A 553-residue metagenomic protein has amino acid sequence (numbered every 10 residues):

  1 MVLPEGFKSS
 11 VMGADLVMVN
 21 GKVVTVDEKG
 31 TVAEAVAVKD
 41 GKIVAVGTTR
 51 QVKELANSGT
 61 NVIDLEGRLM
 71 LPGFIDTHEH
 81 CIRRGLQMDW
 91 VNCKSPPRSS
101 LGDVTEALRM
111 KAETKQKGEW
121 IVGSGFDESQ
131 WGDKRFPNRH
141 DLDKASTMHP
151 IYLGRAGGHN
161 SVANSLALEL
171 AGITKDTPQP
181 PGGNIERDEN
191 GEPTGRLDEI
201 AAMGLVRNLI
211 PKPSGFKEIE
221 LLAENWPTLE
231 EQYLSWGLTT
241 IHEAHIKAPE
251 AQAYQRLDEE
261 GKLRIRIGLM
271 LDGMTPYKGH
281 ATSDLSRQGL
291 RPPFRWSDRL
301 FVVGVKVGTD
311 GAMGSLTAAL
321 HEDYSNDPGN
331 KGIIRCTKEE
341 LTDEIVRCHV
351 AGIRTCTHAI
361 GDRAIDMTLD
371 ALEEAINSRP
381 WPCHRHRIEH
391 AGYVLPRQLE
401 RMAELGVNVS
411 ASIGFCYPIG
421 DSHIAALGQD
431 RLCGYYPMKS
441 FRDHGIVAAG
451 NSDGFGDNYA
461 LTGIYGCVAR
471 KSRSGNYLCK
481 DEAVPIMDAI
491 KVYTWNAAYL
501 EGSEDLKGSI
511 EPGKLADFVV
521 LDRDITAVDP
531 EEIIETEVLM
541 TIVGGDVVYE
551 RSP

Functional and structural regions predicted by a protein language model:
M1-S10, G289-P292: A short, compositionally biased domain-edge/stem linker segment
V2-L3, M12-V19, V24, E28-D284 (+6 more regions): Divalent metal-binding segments
G6, G13, A33, Y436 (+1 more regions): A structural connector/turn signal
D127, K247, F455, I525 (+1 more regions): Flexible, active-site-proximal loop/turn residues at the rims of small-molecule/cofactor binding pockets and catalytic
D258-G261, L290-S297, W381, M402-G406: Acidic (Asp/Glu)-rich catalytic clusters
G279-P293, A411: Substrate-binding cleft/loops of secretory-pathway carbohydrate-active enzymes
V346-C356, I360-H386, H390-A391, P396-E400 (+4 more regions): His/Asp/Glu-enriched, well-ordered alpha-helical/loop segment that forms or immediately abuts the divalent-metal
E550-P553: Glycine- and charge-enriched low-complexity intrinsically disordered segments
